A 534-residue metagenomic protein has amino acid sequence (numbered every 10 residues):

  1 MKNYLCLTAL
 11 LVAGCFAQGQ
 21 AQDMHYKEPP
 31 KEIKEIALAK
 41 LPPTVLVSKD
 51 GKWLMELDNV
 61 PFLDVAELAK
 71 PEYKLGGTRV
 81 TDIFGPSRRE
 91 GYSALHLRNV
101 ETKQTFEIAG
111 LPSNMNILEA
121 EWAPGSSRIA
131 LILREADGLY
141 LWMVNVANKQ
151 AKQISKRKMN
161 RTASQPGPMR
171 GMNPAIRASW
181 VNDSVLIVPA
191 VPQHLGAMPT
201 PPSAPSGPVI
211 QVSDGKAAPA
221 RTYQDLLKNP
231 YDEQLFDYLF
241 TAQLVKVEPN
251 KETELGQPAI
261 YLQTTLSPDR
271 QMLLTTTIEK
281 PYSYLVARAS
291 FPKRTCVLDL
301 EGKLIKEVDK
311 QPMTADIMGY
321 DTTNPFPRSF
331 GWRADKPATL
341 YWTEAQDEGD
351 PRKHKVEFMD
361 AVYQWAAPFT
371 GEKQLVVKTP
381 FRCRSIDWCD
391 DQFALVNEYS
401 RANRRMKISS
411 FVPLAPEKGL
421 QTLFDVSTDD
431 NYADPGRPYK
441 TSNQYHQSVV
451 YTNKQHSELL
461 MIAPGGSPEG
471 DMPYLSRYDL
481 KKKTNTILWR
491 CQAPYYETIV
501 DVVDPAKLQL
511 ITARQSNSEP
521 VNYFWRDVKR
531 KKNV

Functional and structural regions predicted by a protein language model:
M1-D23: Bacterial Sec-dependent N-terminal signal peptides
A17-K529: Beta-propeller folds
